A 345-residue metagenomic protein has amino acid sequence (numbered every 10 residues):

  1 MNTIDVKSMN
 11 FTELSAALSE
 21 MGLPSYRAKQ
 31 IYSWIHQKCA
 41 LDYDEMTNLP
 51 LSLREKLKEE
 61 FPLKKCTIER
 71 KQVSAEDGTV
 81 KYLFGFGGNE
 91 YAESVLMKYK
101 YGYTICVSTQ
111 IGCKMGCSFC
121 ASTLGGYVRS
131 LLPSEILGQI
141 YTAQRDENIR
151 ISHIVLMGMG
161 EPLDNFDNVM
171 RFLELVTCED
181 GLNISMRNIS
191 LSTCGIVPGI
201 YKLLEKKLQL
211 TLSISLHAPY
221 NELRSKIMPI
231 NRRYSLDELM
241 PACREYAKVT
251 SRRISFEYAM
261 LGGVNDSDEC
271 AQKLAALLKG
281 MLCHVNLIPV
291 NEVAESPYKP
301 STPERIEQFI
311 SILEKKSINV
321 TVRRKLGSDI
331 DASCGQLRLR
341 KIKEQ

Functional and structural regions predicted by a protein language model:
M1-A92, R244-R252, Y258-Q345: Auxiliary Fe-S-binding modules of radical SAM enzymes
S74, S108-T109, S122, S192 (+1 more regions): Short linear Ser/Thr-Pro motifs
Y82-S108: Helix-turn-helix/homeodomain-like alpha-helical modules used for DNA recognition and transcription-factor dimerization
K98-E135: Canonical Radical SAM [4Fe-4S] cluster-binding loop centered on the CxxxCxxC motif and its immediate flanking residues
T123-H153: Conserved alpha-helical substructure of the radical SAM core
Q144-H153, G158-K316, V320: Conserved AdoMet/S-adenosylmethionine-binding subsite of the radical SAM
